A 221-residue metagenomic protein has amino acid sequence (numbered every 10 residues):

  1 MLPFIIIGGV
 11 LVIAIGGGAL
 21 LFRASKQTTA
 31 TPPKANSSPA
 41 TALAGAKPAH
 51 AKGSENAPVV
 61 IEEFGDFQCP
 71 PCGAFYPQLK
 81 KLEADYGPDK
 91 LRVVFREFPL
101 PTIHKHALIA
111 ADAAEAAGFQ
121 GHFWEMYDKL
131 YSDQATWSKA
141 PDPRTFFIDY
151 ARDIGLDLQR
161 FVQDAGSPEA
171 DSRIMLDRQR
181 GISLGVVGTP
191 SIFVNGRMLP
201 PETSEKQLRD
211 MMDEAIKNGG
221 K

Functional and structural regions predicted by a protein language model:
M1-S25, F64-D66, I148-K221: C-terminal cap of thioredoxin/glutaredoxin-like
A24-S38: Ser/Thr/Pro/Gly-rich low-complexity linker/stalk segments immediately outside membranes or between
S38, G45-K47, S132, V194: Residue-level signal for pocket-adjacent positions within structured domains
A42-V59: A short beta-strand-turn-helix
G45-A49, L79-K80, R178-R180: A generic local structural motif
A51-K52, W137, L199: Short clusters of hydrophobic/aromatic residues that line enzyme substrate/ligand-binding pockets
A57, E62-R152, L184, D213-G220: Structural alpha/beta surface segment adjacent to cysteine/selenocysteine redox centers across thiol/disulfide enzymes
